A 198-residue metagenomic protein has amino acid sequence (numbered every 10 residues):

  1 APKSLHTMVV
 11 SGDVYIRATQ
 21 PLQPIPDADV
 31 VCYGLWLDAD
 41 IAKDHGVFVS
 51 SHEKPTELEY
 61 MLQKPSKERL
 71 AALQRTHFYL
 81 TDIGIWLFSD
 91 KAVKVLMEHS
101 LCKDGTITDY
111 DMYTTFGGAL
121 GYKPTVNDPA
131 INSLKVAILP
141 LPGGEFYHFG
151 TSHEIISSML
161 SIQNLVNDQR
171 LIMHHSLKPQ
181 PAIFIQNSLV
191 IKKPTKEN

Functional and structural regions predicted by a protein language model:
P2-V9, V14-D104: Conserved core of the sugar-phosphate nucleotidyltransferase
M8, V14-Y15, W36-D40, E68 (+1 more regions): Left-handed beta-helix
